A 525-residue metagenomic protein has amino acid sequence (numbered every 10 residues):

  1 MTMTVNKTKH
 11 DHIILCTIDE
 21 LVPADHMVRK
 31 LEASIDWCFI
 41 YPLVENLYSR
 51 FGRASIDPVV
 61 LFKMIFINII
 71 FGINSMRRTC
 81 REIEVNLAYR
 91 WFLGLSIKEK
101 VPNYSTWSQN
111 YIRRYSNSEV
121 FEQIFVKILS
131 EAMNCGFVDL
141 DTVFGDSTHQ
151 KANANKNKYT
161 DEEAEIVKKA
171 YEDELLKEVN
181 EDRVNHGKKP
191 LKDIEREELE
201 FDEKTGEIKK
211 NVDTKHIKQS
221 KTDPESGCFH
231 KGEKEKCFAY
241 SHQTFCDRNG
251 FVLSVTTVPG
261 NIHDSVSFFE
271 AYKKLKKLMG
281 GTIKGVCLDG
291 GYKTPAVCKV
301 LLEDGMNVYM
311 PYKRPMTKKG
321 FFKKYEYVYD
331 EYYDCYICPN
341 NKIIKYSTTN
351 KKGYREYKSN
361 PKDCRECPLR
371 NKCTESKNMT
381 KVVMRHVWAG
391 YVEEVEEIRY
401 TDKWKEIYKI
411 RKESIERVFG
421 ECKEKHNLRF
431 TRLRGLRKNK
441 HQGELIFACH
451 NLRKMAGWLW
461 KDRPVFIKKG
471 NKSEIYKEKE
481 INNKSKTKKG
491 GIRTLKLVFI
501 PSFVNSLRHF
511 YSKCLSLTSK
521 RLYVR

Functional and structural regions predicted by a protein language model:
M1-R29: Hydrophobic alpha-helical membrane-insertion signals
T4, G72-V85, L95-R525: Anion-binding and metal-coordination hotspots
V5-T8, G52-S55, I97: A short, ordered amphipathic alpha-helix with a cationic face
T17, L43, V60-F66, T106 (+2 more regions): A general alpha-helix detector
D19, P23, E32, D36 (+3 more regions): Amphipathic alpha-helical interaction elements
A24-F66, F71: Basic, short loop/linker segments at the boundary and entry of helix-turn-helix/winged-helix-like folds
C38-P42, N86, R90, K425: A short secondary-structure junction motif
P42-Y48, R90-I97: Short amphipathic helix-turn modules centered on a small-residue break
